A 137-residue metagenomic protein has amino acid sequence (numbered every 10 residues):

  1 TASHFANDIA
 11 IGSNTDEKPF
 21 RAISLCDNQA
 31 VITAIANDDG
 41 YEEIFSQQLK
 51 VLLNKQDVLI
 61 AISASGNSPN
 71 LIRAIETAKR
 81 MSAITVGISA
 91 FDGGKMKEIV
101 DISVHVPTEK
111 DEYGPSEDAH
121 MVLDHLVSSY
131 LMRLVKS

Functional and structural regions predicted by a protein language model:
T1-S137: Glycine-rich phosphate-binding loops that contact phosphosugars or nucleotide phosphates
